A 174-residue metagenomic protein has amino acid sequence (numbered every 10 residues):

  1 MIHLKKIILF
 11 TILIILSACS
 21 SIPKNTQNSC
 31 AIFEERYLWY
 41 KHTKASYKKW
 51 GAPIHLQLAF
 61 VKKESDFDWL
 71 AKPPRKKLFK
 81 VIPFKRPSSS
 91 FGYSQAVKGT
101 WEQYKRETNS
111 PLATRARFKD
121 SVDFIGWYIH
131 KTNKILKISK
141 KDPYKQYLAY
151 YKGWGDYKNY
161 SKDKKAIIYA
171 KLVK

Functional and structural regions predicted by a protein language model:
H3-F10: Sec-dependent signal peptide recognition, specifically the positively charged N-region followed immediately by
L13-S20: Hydrophobic h-region of N-terminal signal peptides that target proteins for export in Gram-negative bacteria
S20-L78, K134: Export/targeting segments at the very N-terminus of extracytoplasmic proteins
Q27-F33, T43-Y47, P83-F91, E107-K119 (+2 more regions): Second-shell loop/turn segments in exported
G51-P53, R86-S88, K140-D142: Extracellular/periplasmic catalytic domains that process cell-envelope and extracellular macromolecules
A71-Q103, A149: Short, surface-exposed glycine/acidic/tryptophan-bearing loops
Y93-K145, A149-D156, V173: Alpha-helical segment that forms one wall of the substrate-binding/catalytic cleft in peptidoglycan-active domains
A166-K174: Short secondary-structure subsegments characteristic of cysteine-rich extracellular domains
